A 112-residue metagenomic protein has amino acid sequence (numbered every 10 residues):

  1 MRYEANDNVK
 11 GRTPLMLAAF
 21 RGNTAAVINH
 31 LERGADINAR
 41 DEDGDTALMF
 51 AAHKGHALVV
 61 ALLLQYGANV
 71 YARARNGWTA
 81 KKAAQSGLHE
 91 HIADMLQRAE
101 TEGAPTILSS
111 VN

Functional and structural regions predicted by a protein language model:
E4-A5, N38, Y71: Ankyrin-repeat junction/capping positions
D7-N8, D41, A74: Ankyrin repeat boundary/linker residues
A26, L58-V59, H91-I92: Conserved ankyrin/ankyrin-like repeat signature
